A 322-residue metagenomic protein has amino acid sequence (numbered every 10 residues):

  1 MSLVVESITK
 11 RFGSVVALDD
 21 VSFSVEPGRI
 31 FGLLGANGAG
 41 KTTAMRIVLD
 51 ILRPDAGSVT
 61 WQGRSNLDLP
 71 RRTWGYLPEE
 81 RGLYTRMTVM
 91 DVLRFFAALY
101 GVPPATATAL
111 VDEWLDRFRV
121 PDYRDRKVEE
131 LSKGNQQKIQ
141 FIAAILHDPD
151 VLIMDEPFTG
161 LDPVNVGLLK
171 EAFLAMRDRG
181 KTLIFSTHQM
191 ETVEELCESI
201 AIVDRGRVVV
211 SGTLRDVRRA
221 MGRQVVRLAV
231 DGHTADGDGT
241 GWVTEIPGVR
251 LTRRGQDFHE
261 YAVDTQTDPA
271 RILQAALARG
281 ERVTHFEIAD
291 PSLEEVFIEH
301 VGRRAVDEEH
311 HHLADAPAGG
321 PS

Functional and structural regions predicted by a protein language model:
S2-V5, K10-D204, V209-V210: ABC transporter nucleotide-binding domains
K10, L251-R254, I288: Hydrophobic/anchoring residues in structured secondary elements
V16, R81, T244-P247, E281: Structural motif
R64, V208, H233, Q266-T267 (+1 more regions): Short, surface-exposed acidic/glycine-rich loop or hinge patches that mediate macromolecular interfaces
K170-D264: ABC transporter nucleotide-binding domain
D264-S322: C-terminal coupling/interaction segments
